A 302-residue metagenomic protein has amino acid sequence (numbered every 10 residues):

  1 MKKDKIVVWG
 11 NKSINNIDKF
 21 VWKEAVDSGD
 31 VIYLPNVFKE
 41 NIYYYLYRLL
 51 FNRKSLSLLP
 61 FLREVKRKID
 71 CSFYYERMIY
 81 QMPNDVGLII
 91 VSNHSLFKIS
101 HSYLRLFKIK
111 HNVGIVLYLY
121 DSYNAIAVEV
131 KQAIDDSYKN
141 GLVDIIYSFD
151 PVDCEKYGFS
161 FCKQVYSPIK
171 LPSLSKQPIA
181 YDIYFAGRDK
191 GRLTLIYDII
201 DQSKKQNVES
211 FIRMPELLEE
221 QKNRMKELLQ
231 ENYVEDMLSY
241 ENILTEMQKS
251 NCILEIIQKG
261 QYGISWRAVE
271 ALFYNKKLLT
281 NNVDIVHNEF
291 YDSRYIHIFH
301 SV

Functional and structural regions predicted by a protein language model:
M1-S122, V130, D136-K139, D144-I145: N-terminal pre-catalytic "stem/leader" segment of glycosyltransferase-like enzymes
V7-V8, I115-L117, V143-F149, E209-P215 (+1 more regions): Short, hydrophobic beta-strand segments that form beta-sheet elements in well-ordered domains
N15, Y147-E155, M214-E219, N281-V286: Short, polar loop motifs at secondary-structure junctions
K19, K23, L228-E235, Y240-V302: Catalytic binding pocket for nucleotide-activated donors in carbohydrate/polymer assembly enzymes
W22, Y43, N140, V152-S160 (+3 more regions): Short loop/helix-cap segments at secondary-structure boundaries that form the rim of catalytic
D27-I32, Y45-F51, V143, K156-P168 (+2 more regions): Active-site regions of enzymes building and remodeling cell-envelope glycoconjugates
L104-K205: Catalytic core of nucleotide-activated saccharide and alditol-phosphate transferases
D201-M237, V283: Catalytic donor nucleotide-activated moiety binding site of glycosyltransferases and closely related
